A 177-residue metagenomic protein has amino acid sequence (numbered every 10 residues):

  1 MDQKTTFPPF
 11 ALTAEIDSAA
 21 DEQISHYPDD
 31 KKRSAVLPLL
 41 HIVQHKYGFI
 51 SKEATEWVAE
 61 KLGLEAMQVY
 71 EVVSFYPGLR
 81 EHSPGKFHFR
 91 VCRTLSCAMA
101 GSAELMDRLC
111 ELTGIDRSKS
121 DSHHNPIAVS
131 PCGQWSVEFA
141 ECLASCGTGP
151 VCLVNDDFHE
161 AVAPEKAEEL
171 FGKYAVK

Functional and structural regions predicted by a protein language model:
M1-K177: Signature of N-terminal electron-transfer/Fe-S-associated modules in redox systems
